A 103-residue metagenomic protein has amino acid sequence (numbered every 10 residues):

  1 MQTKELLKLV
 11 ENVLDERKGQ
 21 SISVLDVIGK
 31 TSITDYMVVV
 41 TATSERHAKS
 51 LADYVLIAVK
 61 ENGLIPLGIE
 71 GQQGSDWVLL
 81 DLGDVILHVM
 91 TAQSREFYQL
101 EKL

Functional and structural regions predicted by a protein language model:
M1-G29, T43-S50, I57, E70-G71 (+3 more regions): Long, contiguous binding/interaction regions
S32-D35, D81-D84: A short, glycine/Asx- and small/polar-enriched loop/turn that sits immediately N-terminal to a beta-strand
V39-T41: Short hydrophobic/aromatic beta-strand micro-patches that form the beta-sheet surface supporting nucleotide- or nucleic
E61-I69: Active-site phosphate-binding and catalytic loops of NTP-dependent enzymes
